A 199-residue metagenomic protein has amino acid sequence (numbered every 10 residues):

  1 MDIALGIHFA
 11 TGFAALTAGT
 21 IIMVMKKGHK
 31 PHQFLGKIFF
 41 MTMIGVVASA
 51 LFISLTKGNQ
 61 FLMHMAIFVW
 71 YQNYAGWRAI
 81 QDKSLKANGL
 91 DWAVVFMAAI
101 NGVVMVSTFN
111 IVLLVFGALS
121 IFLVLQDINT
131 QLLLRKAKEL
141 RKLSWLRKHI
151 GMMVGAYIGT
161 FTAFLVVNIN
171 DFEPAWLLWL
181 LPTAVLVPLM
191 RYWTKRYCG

Functional and structural regions predicted by a protein language model:
M1-G199: Alpha-helical membrane insertion/targeting regions
